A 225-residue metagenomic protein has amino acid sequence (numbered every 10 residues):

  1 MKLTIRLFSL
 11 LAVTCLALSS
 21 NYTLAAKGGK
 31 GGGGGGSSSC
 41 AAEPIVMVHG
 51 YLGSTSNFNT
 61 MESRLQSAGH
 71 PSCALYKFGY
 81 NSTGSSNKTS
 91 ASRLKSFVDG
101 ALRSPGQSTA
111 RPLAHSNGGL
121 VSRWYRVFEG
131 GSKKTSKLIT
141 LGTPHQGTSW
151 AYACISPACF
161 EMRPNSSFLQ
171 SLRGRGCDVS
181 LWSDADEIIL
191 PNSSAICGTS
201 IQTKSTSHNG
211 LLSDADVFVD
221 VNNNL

Functional and structural regions predicted by a protein language model:
M1-S9: Bacterial N-terminal signal peptides that target proteins for export
S9-S19: Bacterial N-terminal signal peptides
S19-A25: Sec/Tat signal peptide C-region and signal peptidase I cleavage site
A26-S38: Ser/Thr/Gly/Pro-rich low-complexity, disordered linker/stalk segments of secreted and cell-surface proteins
G36-A110, T206-H208: Active-site catalytic motif of lipid deacylating hydrolases and related acyltransferases
V46, Y76, I139, V179-L181 (+1 more regions): Hydrophobic/aromatic beta-strand patches that form the interior of the parallel beta-sheet core in alpha/beta enzyme
V46-H49, S56, S86-R175, I188: Serine-dependent carboxylesterase/thioesterase catalytic core of lipase-like alpha/beta-hydrolase/SGNH enzymes
E161-M162, S166, S171-L225: C-terminal catalytic-base region of ester-bond hydrolases, centering on the histidine of the charge-relay
